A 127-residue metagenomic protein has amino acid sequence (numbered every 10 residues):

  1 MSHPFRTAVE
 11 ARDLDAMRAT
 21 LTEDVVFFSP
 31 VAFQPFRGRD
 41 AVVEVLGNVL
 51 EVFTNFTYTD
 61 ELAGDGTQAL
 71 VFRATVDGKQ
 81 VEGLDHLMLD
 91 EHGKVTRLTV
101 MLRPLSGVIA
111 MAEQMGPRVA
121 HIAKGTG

Functional and structural regions predicted by a protein language model:
M1-G127: C-terminal and inter-domain tail/linker signature
